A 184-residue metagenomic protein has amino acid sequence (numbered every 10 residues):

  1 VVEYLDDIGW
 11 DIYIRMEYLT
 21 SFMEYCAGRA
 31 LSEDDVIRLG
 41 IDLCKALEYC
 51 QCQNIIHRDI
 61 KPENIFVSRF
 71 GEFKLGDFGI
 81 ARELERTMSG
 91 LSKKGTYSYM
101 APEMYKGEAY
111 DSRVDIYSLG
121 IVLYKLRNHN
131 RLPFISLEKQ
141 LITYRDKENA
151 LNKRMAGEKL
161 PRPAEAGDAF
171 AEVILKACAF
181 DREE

Functional and structural regions predicted by a protein language model:
V1-W10: Short beta-strand micro-motifs within the conserved protein kinase catalytic domain, predominantly in the N-lobe
G9-F22: Conserved short submotifs of the Hanks-type protein kinase catalytic core that shape the nucleotide-binding pocket
L39-G40: Activation segment signature within eukaryotic-like protein kinase domains
Q51-V67: Catalytic-loop of the protein kinase fold
G90-E103: Conserved activation segment of eukaryotic-like protein kinases, specifically the C-terminal portion of the activation
D115: Conserved catalytic-loop aspartate of Hanks-type protein kinases
